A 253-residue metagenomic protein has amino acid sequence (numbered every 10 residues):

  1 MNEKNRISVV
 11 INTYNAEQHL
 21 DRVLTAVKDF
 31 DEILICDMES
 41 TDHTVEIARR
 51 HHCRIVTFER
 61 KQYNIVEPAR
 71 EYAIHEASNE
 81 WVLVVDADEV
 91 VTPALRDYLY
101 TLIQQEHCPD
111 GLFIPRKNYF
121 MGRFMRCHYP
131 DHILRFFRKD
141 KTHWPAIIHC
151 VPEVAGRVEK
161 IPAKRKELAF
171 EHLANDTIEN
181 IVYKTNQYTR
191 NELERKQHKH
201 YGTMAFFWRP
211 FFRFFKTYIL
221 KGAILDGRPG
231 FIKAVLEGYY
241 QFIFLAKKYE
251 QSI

Functional and structural regions predicted by a protein language model:
R6-S8, E32: Cell-envelope/extracellular polymer assembly enzymes that use nucleotide-activated donors
V10-D29: Short, well-formed alpha-helical segments that are part of the catalytic scaffolds of diverse glycosyltransferases
Q18-D21, D42-H51, A94-L95: Acidic helix N-cap motif at the loop->helix transition within catalytic regions of sugar-transfer enzymes
A26, D37-E46: A conserved acidic beta->alpha catalytic loop
F30-S40, V56-F58, A87: Short beta-strand/loop segment that forms part of the nucleotide-sugar
V45-S78: Conserved donor nucleotide-binding strand/loop of the catalytic core
E67-I74, V85, T92-Q251: Catalytic-site signature of metal-activated, phosphate-bearing donor transferases, centered on the GT-A/GT-A-like
V82: Short aromatic/hydrophobic "clamp" motif used to bind/position activated sugar donors
